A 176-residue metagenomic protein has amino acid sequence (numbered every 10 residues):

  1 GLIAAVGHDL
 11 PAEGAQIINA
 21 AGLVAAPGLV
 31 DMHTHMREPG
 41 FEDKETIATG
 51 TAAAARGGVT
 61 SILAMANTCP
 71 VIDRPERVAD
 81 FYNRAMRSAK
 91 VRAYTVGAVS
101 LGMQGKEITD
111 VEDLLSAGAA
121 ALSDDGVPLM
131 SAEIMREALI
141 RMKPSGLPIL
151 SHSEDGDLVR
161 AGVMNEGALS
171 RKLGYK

Functional and structural regions predicted by a protein language model:
G1-P27: Histidine-rich, glycine-flanked metal-binding segment
A20-A85: Metal-associated gating/positioning segment near the N- to mid-region
D43-T51, M103-L114: Short, acidic/polar
T49-I72, A89-L101, L115-M130, G146-E154: Divalent metal-dependent hydrolysis catalytic cores, especially in the metallo-beta-lactamase
G57-V59, N83-R92, G156-K176: Active-site gating loops and adjacent loop-to-helix segments of metal-dependent hydrolytic enzymes
V71-F81, Q104, P128-R141: Active-site-adjacent beta->alpha loops and helix N-cap segments on the catalytic face of soluble alpha/beta enzymes
R74-V78, Y82, Q104-E112, V159-N165: Distinct, well-ordered alpha-helical segments
A119, A132-S170: Functional cores that coordinate and move charged inorganic groups
